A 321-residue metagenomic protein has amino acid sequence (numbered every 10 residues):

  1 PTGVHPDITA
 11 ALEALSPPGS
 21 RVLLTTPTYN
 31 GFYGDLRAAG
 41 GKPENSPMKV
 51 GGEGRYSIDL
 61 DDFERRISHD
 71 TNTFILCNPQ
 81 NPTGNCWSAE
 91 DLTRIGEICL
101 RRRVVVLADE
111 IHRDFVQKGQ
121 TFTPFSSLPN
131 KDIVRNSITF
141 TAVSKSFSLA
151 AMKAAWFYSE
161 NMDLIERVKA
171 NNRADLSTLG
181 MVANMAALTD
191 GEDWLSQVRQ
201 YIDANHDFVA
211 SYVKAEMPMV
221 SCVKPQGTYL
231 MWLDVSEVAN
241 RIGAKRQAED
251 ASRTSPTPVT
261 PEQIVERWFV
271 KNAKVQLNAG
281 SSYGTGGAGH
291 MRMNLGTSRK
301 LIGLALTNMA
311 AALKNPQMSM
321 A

Functional and structural regions predicted by a protein language model:
P1-E97, D114-F115, F122-K131, T307-N308 (+1 more regions): Conserved core of the PLP fold type I
V22, L36, F74, N81 (+10 more regions): Generic structural signal for small/hydrophobic residues in well-ordered secondary structure, especially within
L23, D61-R65, K245-A321: PLP-dependent enzyme catalytic core of the Aspartate aminotransferase-like
A39, R101-R102, A273, P316: Helix C-cap/helix->beta junction micro-motif
R101-V104, P129-R135, A215-V220, M318: Short helix-capping segments at alpha-helix termini
N136-A215, M219-G227: PLP-dependent aminotransferase class I/II
Y201-A210, C222-R253, G287: Conserved glycine-rich beta-strand-loop-beta hairpin in the small C-terminal domain of fold type I
